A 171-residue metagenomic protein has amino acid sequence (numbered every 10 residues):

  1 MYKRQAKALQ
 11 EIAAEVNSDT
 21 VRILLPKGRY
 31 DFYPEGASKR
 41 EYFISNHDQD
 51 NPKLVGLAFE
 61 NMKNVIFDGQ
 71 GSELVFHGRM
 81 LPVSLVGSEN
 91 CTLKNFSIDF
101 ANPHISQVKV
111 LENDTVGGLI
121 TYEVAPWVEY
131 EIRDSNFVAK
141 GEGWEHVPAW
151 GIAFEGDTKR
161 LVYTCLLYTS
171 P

Functional and structural regions predicted by a protein language model:
M1-Q5, Y168-P171: Conserved small/polar residues in nucleotide/adenosyl-binding loops
K3, T20, D68-F76: Generic structural signal for short, solvent-exposed loop/turn connectors between secondary structure elements
K3-I23: Acidic Gly/Asp/Thr-rich repetitive segments characteristic of extracellular carbohydrate-active and adhesion proteins
Q10-V16, D31-I66, V75-K94, N102-G118 (+1 more regions): Extracellular beta-strand-rich solenoid/capping regions of secreted or surface-exposed proteins that bind or remodel
R29, G71-E73, S97: A structural signal for beta-strand register positions
M80-S170: Right-handed parallel beta-helix
